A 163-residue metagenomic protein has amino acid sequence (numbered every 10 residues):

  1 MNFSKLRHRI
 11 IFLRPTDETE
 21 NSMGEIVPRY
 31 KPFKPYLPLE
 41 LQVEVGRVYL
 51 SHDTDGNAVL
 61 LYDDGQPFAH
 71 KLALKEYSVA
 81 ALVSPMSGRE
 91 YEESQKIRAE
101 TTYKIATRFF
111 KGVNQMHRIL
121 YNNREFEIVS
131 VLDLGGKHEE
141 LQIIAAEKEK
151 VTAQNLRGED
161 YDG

Functional and structural regions predicted by a protein language model:
F3-K5, R14-T19, E25-G163: Short, conserved turn/kink motifs that form compact alpha/beta structural patches or helix kinks used as
I10-F12: A short beta-strand micro-motif
